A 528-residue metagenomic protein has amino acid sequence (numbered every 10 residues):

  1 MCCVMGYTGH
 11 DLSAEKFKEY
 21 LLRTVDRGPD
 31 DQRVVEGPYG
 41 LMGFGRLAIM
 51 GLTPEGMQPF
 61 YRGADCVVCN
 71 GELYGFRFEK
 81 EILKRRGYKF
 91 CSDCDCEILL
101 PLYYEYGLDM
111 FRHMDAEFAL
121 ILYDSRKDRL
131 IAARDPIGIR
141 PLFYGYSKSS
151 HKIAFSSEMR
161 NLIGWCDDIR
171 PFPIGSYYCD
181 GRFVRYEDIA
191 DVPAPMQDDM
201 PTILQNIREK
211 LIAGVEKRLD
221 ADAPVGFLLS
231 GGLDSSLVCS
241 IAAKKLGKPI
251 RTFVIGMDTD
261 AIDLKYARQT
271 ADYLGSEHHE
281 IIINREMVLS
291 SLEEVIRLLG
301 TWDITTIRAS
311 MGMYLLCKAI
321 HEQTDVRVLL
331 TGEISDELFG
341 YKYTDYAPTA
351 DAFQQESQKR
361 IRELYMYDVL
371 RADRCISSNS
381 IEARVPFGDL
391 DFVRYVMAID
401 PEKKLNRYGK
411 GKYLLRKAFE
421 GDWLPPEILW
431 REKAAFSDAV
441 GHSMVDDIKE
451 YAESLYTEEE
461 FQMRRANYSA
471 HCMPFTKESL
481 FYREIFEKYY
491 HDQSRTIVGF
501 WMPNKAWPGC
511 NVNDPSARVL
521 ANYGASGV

Functional and structural regions predicted by a protein language model:
M1-V68, E72, P101-D198, E209-E216 (+3 more regions): N-terminal glutamine amidotransferase
T8-S13, R85, E105, R126-L142 (+5 more regions): ATP-dependent adenylate-handling active sites, centered on carboxylate activation for C-N bond formation
K18-L21, C96-L100, K245, V393 (+2 more regions): Short, well-structured alpha-helical segments
R27-E36, Y88-C96, L142, D167 (+2 more regions): A short, aromatic/hydrophobic, helix- or strand-capping loop or linear motif that either lines the entrance/gate
G45, D93, Y186-I189, I255 (+1 more regions): Conserved beta-strand termini and adjacent loop/short-helix elements that scaffold enzyme active sites in alpha/beta
L83-C91, L108-M110, L162-I169, W302-I304 (+1 more regions): Short, polar/flexible loop-turn hinges at active-site or ligand-entry regions and domain interfaces
Y186, P425-A434: Conserved S-adenosyl-L-methionine
